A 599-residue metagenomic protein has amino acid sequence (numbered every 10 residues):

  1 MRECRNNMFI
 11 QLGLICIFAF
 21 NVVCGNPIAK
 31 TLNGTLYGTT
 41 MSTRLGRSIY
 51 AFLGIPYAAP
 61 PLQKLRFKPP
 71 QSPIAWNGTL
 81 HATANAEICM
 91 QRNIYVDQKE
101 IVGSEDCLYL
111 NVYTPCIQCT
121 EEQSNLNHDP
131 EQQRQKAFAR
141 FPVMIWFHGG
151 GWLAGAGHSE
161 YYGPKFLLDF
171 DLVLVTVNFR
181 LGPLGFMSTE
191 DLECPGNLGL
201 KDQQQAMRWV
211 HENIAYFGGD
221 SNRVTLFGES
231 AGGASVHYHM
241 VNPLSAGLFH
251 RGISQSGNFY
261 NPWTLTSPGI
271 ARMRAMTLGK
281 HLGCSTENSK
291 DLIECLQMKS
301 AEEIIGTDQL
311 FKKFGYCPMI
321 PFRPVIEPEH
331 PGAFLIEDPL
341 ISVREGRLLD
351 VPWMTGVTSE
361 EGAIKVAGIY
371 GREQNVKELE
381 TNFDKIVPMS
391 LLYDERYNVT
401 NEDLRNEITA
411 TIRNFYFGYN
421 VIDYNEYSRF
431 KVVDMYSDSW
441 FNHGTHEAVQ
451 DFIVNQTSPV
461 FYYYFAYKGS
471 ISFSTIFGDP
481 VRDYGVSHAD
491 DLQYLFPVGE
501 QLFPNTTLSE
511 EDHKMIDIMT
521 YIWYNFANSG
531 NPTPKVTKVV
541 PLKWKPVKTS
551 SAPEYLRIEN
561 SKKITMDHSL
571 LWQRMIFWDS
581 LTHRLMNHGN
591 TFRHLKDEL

Functional and structural regions predicted by a protein language model:
M1-I17: Classical eukaryotic N-terminal signal peptides for Sec-dependent ER targeting/secretion, especially the positively
R2-E3, A19-L200, S221, G362 (+5 more regions): Non-catalytic accessory segments of hydrolases
R47-Y57, L62-I74, A367-I386, L542-P546: Short Gly/aromatic-enriched secondary-structure transition segments
F52, E105-Y109, P142, D350-V351 (+4 more regions): Extracellular structured ligand-interaction cores
D97-S289, I293, M298, S342-I369: Serine-hydrolase-like catalytic core of hydrolytic proteins
E287-S289, I304-T307, S458-Y463, S529-V540: Acidic/polar loop patches that form or flank catalytic/metal-binding clefts of enzymes that bind anionic ligands
C295-H513, D597: Substrate-gating cap/lid region and adjacent catalytic-acid/histidine neighborhood within extracellular/lumenal
